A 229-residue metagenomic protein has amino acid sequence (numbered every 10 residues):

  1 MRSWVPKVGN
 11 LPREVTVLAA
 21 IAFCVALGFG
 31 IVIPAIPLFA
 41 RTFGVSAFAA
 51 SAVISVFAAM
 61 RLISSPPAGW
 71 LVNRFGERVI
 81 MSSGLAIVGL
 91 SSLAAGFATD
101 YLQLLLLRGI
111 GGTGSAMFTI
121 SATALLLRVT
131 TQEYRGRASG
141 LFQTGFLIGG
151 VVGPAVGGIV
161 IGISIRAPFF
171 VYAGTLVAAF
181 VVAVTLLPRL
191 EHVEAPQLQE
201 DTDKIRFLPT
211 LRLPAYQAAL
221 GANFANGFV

Functional and structural regions predicted by a protein language model:
R2-P12, L190-L220: Juxtamembrane intracellular "pre-TM" segments in multi-pass secondary transporters
R13-F43, A47-A50: Helix-loop boundary and gating motifs at the non-cytosolic
A40-R41, L71-V72, V156-G162: Interfacial helix-cap and linker-helix signal at transmembrane-aqueous boundaries of multi-pass secondary transporters
A58-P66, G150-V151: Residue-level signature of mid-helix packing/kink "hotspots" within the transmembrane helices of 12-pass Major
I63-T99: Conserved MFS/SLC helix-loop-helix module at the cytosolic interface between two early adjacent transmembrane helices
S91, L102-I110: Paired small-residue
L107-F146: Cytoplasmic helix-loop-helix junction between adjacent transmembrane helices in 12-TM secondary transporters
F142-V184: Helix-loop-helix hairpin linking two adjacent transmembrane segments in secondary transporters
